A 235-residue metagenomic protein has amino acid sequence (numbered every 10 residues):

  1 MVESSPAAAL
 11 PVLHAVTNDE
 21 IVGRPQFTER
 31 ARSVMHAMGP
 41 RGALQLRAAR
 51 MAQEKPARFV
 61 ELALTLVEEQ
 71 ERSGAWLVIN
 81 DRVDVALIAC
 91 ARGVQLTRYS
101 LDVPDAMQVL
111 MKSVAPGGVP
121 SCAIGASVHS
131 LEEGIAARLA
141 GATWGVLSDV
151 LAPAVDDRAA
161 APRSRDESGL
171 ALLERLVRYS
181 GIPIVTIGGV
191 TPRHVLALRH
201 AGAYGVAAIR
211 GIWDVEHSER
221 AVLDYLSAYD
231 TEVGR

Functional and structural regions predicted by a protein language model:
M1-L101, V109-T143, R165-S168, R175 (+4 more regions): Conserved N-terminal beta1-alpha1 strand-loop-helix module at the mouth
M51-A52, A152-A159: A short acidic, helix-capping loop that chelates divalent metal ions and anchors anionic groups
L101-P104, P153-A154: A short, polar/charged loop-to-alpha-helix boundary motif
W144-S148, P153: Short beta-strand-loop elements within alpha/beta enzyme cores that line or abut nucleotide/cofactor pockets
V146, I184-V190, A207: Glycine-rich anion-binding loop/nest that anchors nucleotide
Y204: Short, glycine/charged-rich "phosphate-handling" switch motifs in NTP-dependent and phosphotransfer domains
